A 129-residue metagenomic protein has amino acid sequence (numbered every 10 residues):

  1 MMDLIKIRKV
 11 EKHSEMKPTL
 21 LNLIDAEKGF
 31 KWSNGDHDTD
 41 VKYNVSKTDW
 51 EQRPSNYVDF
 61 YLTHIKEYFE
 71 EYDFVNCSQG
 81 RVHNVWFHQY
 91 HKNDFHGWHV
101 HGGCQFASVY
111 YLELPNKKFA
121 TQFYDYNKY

Functional and structural regions predicted by a protein language model:
M1-N76, F95: Non-heme Fe(II)/2-oxoglutarate
K6-K9, R53, R81, K118 (+1 more regions): Arginine residue identity/basic-tract feature
F74-V85: A short coil-to-beta-strand element that immediately follows conserved catalytic motifs
N84-Y129: Catalytic core of non-heme Fe(II) oxygenases with the double-stranded beta-helix
